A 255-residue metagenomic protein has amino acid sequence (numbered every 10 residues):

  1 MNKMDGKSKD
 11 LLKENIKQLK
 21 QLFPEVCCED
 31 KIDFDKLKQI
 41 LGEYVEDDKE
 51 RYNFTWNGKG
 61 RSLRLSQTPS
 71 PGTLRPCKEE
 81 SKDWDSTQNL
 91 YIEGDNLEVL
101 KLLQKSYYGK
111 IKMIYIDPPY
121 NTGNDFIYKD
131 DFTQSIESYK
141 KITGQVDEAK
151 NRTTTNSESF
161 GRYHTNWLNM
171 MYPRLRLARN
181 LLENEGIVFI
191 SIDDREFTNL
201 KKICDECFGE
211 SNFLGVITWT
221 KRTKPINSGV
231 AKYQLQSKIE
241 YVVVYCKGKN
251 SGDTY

Functional and structural regions predicted by a protein language model:
M1-Y115, Y120-P173: DnaQ-like (DEDDh/DEDDy) 3′-5′ exonuclease domain used for proofreading and 3′-end trimming on nucleic acids
Q88-L90, K110-P118, E185-F189, F197 (+3 more regions): Beta-sheet entry/capping signal
N96, S106, N169-P173, I192-L200 (+3 more regions): Short, glycine/acidic-rich beta->alpha junctions
L103, G123-T133, L200-K202, V216 (+2 more regions): Short, solvent-exposed loop/turn and secondary-structure capping segments
P119-G123, R195-F197, K221-K224, G248-G252: Conserved nucleotide-binding/hydrolysis micro-motifs of P-loop NTPases
D147-A149, T154-T218: Conserved Class I SAM-dependent methyltransferase catalytic core
E206, G215-Q234: Short, surface-exposed recognition loops and adjoining beta-strand edges that mediate ligand/DNA contacts, enriched
P225-Y255: Flexible, glycine-/basic-rich loop-and-beta segments that form/coincide with the SAM-dependent methyltransferase
